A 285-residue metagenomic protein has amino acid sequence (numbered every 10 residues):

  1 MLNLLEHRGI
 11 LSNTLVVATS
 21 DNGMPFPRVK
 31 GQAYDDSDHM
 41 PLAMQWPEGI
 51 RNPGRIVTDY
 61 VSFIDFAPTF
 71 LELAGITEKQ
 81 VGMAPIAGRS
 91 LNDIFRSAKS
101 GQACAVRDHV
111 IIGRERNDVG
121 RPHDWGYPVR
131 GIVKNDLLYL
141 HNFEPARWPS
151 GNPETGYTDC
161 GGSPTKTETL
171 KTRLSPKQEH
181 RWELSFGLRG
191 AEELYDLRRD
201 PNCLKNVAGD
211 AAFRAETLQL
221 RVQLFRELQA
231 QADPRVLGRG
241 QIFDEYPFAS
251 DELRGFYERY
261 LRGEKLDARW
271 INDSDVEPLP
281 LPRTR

Functional and structural regions predicted by a protein language model:
L2-H7, R28-D108, G187, K205: Substrate-binding rim/cap in mid-to-C-terminal beta-strand-loop elements of soluble/periplasmic
S12-T14: Short acidic capping loops at alpha-helix termini that bridge into adjacent secondary structure
N22: Active-site metal-binding loops of divalent metal-dependent hydrolases
P25-R28, Y34, V119-G120, L140-H141 (+4 more regions): Short catalytic/ligand-binding loop motif for oxyanion handling, primarily in non-cytosolic enzymes, centered on
H39, S175-E192, L197-C203, V207-R285: Long, internal low-complexity/basic segments
I76-E193: C-terminal cap/loop subdomain of S1 sulfatases and analogous C-terminal strand-loop tails that border
